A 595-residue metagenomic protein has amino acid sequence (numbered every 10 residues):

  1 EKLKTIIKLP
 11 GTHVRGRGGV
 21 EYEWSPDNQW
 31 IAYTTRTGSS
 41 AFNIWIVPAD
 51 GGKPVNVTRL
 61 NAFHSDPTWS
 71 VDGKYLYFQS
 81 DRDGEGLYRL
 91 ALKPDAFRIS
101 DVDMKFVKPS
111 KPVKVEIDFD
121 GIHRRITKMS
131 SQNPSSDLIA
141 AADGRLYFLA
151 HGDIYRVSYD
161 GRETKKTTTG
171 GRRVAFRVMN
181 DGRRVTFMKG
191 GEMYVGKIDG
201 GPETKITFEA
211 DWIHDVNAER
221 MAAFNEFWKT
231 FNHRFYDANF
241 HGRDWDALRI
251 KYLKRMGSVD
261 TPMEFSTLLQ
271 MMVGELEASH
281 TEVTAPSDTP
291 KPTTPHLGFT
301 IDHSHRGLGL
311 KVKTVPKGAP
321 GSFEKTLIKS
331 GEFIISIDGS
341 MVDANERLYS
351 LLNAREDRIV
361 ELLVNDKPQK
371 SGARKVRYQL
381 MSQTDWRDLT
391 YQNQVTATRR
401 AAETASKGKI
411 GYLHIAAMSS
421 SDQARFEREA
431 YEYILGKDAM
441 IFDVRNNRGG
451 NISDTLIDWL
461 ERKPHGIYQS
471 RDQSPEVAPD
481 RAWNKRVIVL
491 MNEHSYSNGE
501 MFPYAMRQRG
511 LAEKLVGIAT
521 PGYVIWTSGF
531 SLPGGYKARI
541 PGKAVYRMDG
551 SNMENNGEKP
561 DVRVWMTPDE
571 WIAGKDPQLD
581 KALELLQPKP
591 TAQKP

Functional and structural regions predicted by a protein language model:
E1-V20, T35-R36, W45-F63, A91-K111 (+3 more regions): Multi-bladed beta-propeller domains
K8-T34, A41, V55, R59-Y77 (+3 more regions): Conserved beta-propeller blade repeats
T37-S40, R82-G84, D153, M193: Short glycine/acidic-enriched loop and turn motifs that connect beta-strands
S70, K74-D95, T186-I206: Blade-level signature of beta-propeller repeat domains, shared across WD40, Kelch, NHL, RCC1 and BNR/Asp-box propellers
P202-L276, H280-E282, S304-R306, L310 (+1 more regions): Terminal targeting/pro-maturation regions of precursor/exported proteins
R234, K311-K313, G318-P320, I335-P533 (+2 more regions): Cleft-lining beta-strand/loop regions that shape enzyme active-site pockets
R255-L308, K370-T398, Q578, L583 (+1 more regions): Extended, small/polar residue-biased N-terminal targeting/export presequences and adjacent propeptide/linker tracts
P292-N345, S420, K543-A544: PDZ/PDZ-like domain segments forming the peptide/carboxylate-binding groove, activating on the N-terminal beta-strands
